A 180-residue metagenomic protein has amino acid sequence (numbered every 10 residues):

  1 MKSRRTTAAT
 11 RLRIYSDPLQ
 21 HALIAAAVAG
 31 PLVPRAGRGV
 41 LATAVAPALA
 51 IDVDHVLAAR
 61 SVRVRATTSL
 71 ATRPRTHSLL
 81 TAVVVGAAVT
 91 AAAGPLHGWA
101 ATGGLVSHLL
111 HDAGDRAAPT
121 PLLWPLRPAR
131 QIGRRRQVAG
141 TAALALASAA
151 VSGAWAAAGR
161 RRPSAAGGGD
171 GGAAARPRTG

Functional and structural regions predicted by a protein language model:
M1-G180: N-terminal membrane-targeting hydrophobic helices
